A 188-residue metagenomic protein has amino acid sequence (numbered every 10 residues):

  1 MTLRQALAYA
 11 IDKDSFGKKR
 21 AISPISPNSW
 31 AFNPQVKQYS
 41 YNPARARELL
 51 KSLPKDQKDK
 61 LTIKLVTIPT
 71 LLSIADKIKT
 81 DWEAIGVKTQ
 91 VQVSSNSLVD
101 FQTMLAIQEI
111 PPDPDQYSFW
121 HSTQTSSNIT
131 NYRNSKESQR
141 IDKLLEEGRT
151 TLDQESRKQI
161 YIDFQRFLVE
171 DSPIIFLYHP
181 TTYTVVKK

Functional and structural regions predicted by a protein language model:
M1, L53, Q57, T151-L152: Short coil/turn helix-boundary motifs
L3-K37, P69-K79, V99-K188: Detector for C-terminal structural segments
Q38-A46: Alpha-helical scaffold elements lining the catalytic groove of polysaccharide deacetylases
E48, S52-L53, D59, H179 (+1 more regions): Tryptophan-rich aromatic "cage" segments
K51-P111: Ligand/substrate-recognition segments at binding pockets and active sites
